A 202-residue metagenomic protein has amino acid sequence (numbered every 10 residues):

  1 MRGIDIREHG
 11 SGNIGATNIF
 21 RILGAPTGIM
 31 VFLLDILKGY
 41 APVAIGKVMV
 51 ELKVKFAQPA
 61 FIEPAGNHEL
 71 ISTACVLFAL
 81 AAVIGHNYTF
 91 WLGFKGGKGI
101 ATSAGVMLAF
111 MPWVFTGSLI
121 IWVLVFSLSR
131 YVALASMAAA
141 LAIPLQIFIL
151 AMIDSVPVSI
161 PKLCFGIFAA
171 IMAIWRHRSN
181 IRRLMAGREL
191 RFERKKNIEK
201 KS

Functional and structural regions predicted by a protein language model:
M1-P26, G96, R182-S202: Cytosolic, membrane-interface loops and tails of multi-pass inner-membrane proteins
D5-A16, F90-A104, Y131-A139: Short, non-helical or kinked segments that cap or interrupt transmembrane helices
F20-A25, G46-V50, G99-S129, L141-A151: Interfacial segments of multi-pass membrane proteins
L34, K38, P42, G46 (+10 more regions): Alpha-helical transmembrane segments in multi-pass membrane proteins
A60-T73, S155-P161: Interfacial loop-to-helix junctions that mark the boundaries of transmembrane helices in multi-pass membrane
G85-K95, I121-S129, R178-R182: C-terminal ends of transmembrane helices
T116, V132-A140, P157-G166: Loop-to-transmembrane alpha-helix initiation sites
V156, P161-S202: C-terminal membrane-associated helical module and adjoining short loops/tails
